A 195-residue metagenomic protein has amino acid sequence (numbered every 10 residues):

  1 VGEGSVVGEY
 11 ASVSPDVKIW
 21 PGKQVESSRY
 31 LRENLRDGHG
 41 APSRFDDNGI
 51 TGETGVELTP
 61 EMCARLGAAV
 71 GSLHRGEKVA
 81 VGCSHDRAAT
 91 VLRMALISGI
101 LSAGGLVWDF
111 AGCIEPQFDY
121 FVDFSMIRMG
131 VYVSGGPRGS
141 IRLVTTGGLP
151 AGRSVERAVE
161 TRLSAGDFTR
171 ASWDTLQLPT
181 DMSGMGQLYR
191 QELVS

Functional and structural regions predicted by a protein language model:
V1-D37: Structural signal for interior beta-strand "rungs" in well-ordered beta-sheet cores of soluble enzyme domains
G4, Y10, A68-G76, L101 (+3 more regions): Generic secondary-structure signature for well-ordered alpha-helical cores
K23, E77-V81, R170-A171: Hydrophobic beta-strand segments of well-ordered beta-sheets in folded domains
N34, P42-S43, V122: Replace "in large, NTP-powered and nucleic-acid-processing enzymes" with "in large, NTP-powered factors and other
H39-L96, S102, P179-S195: An N-terminal, well-structured beta->alpha segment
D47-G49, C83-S84, V133-G136, T146-G147 (+1 more regions): Fold-independent oxyanion-binding glycine-rich loops and adjacent beta-strand/coil segments at enzyme active sites
E53, R65, R138-S195: Gly/Ser/Thr-enriched, mixed-charge loops and adjacent short helices that form phosphate/oxyanion-binding elements
V79-I141: N-terminal small/polar loop signature for handling phosphorylated ligands or for N-terminal nucleophile
